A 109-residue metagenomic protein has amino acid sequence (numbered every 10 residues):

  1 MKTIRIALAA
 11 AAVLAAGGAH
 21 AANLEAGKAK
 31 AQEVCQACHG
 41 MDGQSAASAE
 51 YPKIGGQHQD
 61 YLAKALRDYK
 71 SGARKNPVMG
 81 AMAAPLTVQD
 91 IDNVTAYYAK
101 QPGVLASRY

Functional and structural regions predicted by a protein language model:
M1-L8: Bacterial N-terminal signal peptides that target proteins for export
A11-L14: Repetitive helical segments and hydrophobic/amphipathic motifs
A16-G18: N-terminal signal peptide c-region/cleavage motif recognized by signal peptidases
A22-D42, Q57, A106-Y109: Sequence/structural segment immediately N-terminal to covalent heme-attachment motifs in c-type and related
A29-G40, K64-R67, G80, D92-A96: C-type cytochrome heme c attachment motif
E33-Q36, P52, D60, P77: Glycine-centered loop/turn positions within well-structured domains that cap or flank conserved ligand/cofactor-binding
A46-K53, K70-Y109: Axial heme c-ligation environment in periplasmic c-type cytochrome domains
Q57-H58, A65: Extracellular/lumenal glycan-associated surfaces
